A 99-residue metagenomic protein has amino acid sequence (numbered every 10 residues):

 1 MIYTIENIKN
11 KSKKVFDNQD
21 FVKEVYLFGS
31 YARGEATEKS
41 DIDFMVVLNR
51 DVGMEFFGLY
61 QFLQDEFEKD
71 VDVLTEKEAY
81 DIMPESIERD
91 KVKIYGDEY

Functional and structural regions predicted by a protein language model:
M1-E24, R33-E38, N49-Y99: Catalytic core of pol beta-like nucleotidyltransferases
L27: Conserved histidines in hydrophobic membrane contexts and catalytic metal-binding motifs
S30: P-loop (Walker A) phosphate-binding loop of NTP-binding proteins
D43-V46: Short beta-strand->loop micro-motif that forms the acidic, two-metal-ion catalytic signature in nucleotide-processing
